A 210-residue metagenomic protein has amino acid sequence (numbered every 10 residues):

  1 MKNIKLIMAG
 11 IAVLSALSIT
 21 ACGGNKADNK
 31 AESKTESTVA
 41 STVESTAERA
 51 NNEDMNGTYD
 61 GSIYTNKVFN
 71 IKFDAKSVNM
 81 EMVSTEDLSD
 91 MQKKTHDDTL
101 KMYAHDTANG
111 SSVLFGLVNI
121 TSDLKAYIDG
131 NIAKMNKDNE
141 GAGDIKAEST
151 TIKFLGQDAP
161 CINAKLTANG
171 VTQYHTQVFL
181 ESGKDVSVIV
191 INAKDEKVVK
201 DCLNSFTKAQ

Functional and structural regions predicted by a protein language model:
M1-M8: Bacterial N-terminal signal peptides that target proteins for export
S18-A21: C-terminal motif of bacterial Sec signal peptides marking the signal peptidase cleavage site
N25-K76, M82-S84, S89: N-terminal, intrinsically disordered, polar/charged segments of Gram-positive cell-envelope systems that serve as
T58-I63, K94-M102, F154-N163: Short, hydrophobic/aromatic-rich segments at coil-to-beta transitions
K67-S122: Secretory pathway targeting signatures of secreted, lumenal, and periplasmic proteins
S77-E81, G183-Q210: Surface-exposed amphipathic alpha-helical segments
K101-H105, T172-S182: Short, surface-exposed beta-strand/loop micro-motifs that present aromatic residues
I132-V178: Signature of long, low-cysteine stretches enriched in small and polar/charged residues
